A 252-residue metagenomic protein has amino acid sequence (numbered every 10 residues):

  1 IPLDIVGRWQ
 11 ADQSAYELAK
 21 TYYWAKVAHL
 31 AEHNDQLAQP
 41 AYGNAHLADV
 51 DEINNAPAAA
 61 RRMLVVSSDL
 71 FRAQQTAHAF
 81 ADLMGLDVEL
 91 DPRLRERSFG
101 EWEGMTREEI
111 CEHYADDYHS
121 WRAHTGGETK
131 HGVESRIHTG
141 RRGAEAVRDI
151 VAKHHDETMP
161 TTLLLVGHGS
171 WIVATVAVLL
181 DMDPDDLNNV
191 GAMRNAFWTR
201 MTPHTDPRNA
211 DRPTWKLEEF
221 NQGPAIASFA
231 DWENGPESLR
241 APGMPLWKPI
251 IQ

Functional and structural regions predicted by a protein language model:
I1-L86, H113: Active-site-proximal alpha-helix that buttresses catalytic centers in soluble enzyme cores
I1-P2, D82-E145, E218-N221, S228-W247 (+1 more regions): Phosphate-handling substructures
S14, K20, R97-E109, D156-M159 (+1 more regions): Acidic, low-complexity terminal tails and accessory targeting/binding regions of phosphate-metabolizing enzymes
K20-L30, V151-L163: Surface-exposed helix-capping loop/turn segments at secondary-structure junctions
M63, T158-S170: Generic beta-sheet signal
S67-S68, R141, V166-G167: Short beta-strand scaffold positions
R72-Q74, E96-R97, W171-V173: Short, active-site-adjacent cap segments at secondary-structure transitions
A79, A174-V178: Active-site signature of alpha/beta-hydrolase-fold catalytic machinery across serine- and Asp/Cys-nucleophile hydrolases
